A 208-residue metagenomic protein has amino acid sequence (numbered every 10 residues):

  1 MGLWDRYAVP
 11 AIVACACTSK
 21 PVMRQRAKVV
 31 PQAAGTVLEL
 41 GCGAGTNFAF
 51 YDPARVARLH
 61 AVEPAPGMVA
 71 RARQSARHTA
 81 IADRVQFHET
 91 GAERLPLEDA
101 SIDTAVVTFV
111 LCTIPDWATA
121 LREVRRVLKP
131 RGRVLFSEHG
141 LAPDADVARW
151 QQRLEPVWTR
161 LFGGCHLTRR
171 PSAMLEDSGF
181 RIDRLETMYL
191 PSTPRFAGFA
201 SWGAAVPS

Functional and structural regions predicted by a protein language model:
A16-T36, T46-F50: Conserved alpha-helix/loop element of class I SAM-dependent methyltransferases that forms part of the SAM/SAH-binding
L38-R94: Class I SAM-dependent methyltransferase SAM/SAH-binding core
E93-A105: A short acidic, Gly/Pro-enriched loop at the edge of an enzyme's catalytic core that lines a small-molecule cofactor
D103-D116: A short SAM/SAH-binding and catalytic strip from SAM-dependent methyltransferases
A118-P130: A short glycine-rich, Lys/Arg-flanked "PGG" loop and its adjoining helix->strand segment in the class I
R131-H139: Conserved beta-strand signature within the Rossmann-like core of class I S-adenosyl-L-methionine
G163-G179: Short alpha-helix
F180, T187-S208: Core SAM-dependent methyltransferase catalytic element
